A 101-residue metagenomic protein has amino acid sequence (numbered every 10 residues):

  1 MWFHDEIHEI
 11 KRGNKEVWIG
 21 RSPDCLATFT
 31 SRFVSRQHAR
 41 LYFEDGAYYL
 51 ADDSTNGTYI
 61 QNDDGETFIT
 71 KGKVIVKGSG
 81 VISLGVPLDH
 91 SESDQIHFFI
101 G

Functional and structural regions predicted by a protein language model:
M1-F3: A short beta-strand micro-motif
K11, R40-Y42, Y49-A51, I75: Well-ordered beta-strand positions
R12, S54, I60-G101: C-terminal boundary/linker segments immediately following FHA domains
N14-E44, D89, D94-Q95: Short, charged beta-strand/loop "edge" motif centered at a coil->beta-strand transition that forms conserved
G20, A51, Q61: Residue-level detector of conserved, well-ordered beta-strand and adjacent loop positions that form binding/recognition
G46-A47, V81: Generic structural signal for coil-to-beta-strand starts
